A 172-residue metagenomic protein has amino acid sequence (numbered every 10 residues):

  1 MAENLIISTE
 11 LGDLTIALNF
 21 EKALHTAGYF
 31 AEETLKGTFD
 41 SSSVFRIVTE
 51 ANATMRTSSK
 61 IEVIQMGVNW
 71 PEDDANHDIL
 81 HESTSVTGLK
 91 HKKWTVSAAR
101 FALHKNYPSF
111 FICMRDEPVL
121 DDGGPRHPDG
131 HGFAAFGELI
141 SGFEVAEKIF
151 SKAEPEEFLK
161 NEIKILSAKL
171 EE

Functional and structural regions predicted by a protein language model:
M1-E172: Cyclophilin-like peptidyl-prolyl cis-trans isomerases
